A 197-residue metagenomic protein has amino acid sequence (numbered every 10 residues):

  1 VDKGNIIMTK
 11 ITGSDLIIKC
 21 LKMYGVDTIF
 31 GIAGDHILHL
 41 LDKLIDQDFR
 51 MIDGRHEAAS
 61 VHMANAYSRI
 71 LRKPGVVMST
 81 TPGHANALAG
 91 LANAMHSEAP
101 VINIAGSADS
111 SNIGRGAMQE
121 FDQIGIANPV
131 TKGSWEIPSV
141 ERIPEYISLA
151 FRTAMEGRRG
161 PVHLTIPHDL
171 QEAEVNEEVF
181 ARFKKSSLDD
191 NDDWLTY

Functional and structural regions predicted by a protein language model:
V1-I7: Short, Lys/Arg-enriched N-terminal segments with co-localized hydrophobic residues within the first ~10-30 amino acids
I7-Y197: N-terminal alpha/beta PP-like core and its mobile active-site loop of ThDP/TPP-dependent enzymes
